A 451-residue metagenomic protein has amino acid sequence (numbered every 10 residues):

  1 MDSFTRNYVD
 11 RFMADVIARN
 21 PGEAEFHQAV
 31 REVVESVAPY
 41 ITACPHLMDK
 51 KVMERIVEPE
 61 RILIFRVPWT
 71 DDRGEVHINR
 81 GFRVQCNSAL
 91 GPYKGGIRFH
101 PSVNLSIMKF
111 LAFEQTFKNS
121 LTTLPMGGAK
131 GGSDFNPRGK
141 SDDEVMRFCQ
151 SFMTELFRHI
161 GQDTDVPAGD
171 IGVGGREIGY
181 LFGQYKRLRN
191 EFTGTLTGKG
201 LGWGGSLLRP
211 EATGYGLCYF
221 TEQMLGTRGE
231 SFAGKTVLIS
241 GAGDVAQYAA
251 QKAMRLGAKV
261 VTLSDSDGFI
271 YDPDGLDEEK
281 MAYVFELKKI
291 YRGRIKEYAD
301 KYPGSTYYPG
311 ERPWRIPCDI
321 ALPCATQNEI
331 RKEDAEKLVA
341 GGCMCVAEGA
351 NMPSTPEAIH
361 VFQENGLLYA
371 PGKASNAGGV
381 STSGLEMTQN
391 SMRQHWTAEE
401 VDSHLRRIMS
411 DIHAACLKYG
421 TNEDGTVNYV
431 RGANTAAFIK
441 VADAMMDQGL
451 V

Functional and structural regions predicted by a protein language model:
M1-L207, K440-Q448: N-terminal ligand-binding/catalytic initiation module
D2-A29, M224, K337-V451: Adenosine-phosphate binding glycine-rich loop
D15, R19, V33-Y40, L111-K118 (+12 more regions): Change "in soluble alpha/beta enzymes" to "in soluble alpha/beta proteins
F110, T164-A168, E191-L196, I239 (+6 more regions): General beta-strand structural signal in soluble alpha/beta enzymes
E144, R176-G183, L207, Y248-K252 (+6 more regions): Short acidic, glycine/serine/threonine-rich loops at helix termini
T197-G200, G205-R315: Glycine-rich phosphate/diphosphate-binding loop of Rossmann-like nucleotide-binding domains
G268-Y369, A374: Rossmann-like adenosine-cofactor binding region
